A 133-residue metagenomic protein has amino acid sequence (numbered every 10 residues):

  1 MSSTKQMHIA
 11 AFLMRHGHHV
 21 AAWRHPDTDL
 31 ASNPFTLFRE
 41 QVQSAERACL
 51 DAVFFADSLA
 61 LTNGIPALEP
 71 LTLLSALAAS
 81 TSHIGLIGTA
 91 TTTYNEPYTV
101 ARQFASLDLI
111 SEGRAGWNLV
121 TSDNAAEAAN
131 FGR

Functional and structural regions predicted by a protein language model:
M1-T81: N-terminal beta1-alpha1-beta2 module of alpha/beta enzyme domains
T4-K5, F12-A31, T93-R133: Flexible, glycine-rich active-site loops centered on histidine and acidic residues that chelate a metal or position
V53, L86, A115-W117: Hydrophobic residues within beta-strands of alpha/beta enzymes
S58, T89, V120-S122: Histidine-centered beta-alpha loop that forms part of the nucleotide-sugar donor binding/catalytic region in diverse
A60-N63, A90-E96: Conserved short loop/turn motifs at secondary-structure junctions
S80-G88: Conserved catalytic cysteine-centered active-site region of acyl-thioester-dependent Claisen-condensing enzymes
